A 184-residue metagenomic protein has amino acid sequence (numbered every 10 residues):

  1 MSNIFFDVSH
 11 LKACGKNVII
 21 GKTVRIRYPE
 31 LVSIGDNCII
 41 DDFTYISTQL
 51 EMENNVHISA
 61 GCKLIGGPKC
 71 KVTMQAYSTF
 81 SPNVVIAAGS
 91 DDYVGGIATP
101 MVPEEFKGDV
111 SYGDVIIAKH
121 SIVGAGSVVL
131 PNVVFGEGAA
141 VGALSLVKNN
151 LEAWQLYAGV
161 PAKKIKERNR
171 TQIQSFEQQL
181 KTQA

Functional and structural regions predicted by a protein language model:
M1-L31, N37, Q183-A184: Extended, small-residue-rich solenoid/repeat segments and analogous flexible loops that form exposed scaffolds
K16, D36, N54, K119 (+2 more regions): Short acidic capping loops at alpha-helix termini that bridge into adjacent secondary structure
K22-I34, I40-P131, V160, R168-N169: Flexible, glycine/small-residue-enriched loop-and-beta-strand segment within the central core of proteins
T79, A139-A140: Short alpha-helix at the nucleotide-sugar/activated-sugar donor binding site of glycosyltransferases and closely
I116, G126-A139, S145-K148: Beta-rich strand-turn-strand
N149-W154, A184: Short arginine-rich
W154-Q155, V160-E177: Conserved beta-strand-loop-alpha-helix hinge in the C-terminal portion of ABC ATPase nucleotide-binding domains
F176, L180-A184: Surface-exposed interaction regions that form or flank ligand-binding interfaces
